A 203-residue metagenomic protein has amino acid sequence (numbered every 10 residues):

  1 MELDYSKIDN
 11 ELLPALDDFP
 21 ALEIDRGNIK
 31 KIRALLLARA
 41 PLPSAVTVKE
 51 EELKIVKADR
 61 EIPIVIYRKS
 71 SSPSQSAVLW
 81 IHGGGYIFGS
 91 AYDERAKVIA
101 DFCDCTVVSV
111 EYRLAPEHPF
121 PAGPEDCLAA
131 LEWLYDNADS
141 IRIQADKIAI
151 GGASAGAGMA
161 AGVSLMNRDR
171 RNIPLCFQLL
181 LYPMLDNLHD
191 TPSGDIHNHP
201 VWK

Functional and structural regions predicted by a protein language model:
M1-K69: A glycine/proline-hinged amphipathic helix-loop "lid/cap" segment that gates access to hydrophobic ligand pockets
S74-G84: Short beta-strand element of the alpha/beta-hydrolase
S90-V110: Short amphipathic alpha-helix adjacent to the substrate-entry channel of hydrolases
E111-A115: Short beta-to-alpha linker loops that shape the active-site pocket of alpha/beta-hydrolase fold enzymes
Y135-I150: Gly/Ser-rich "nucleophile elbow"/oxyanion-hole loop immediately N-terminal to the catalytic nucleophile in hydrolases
A149-G152, L181: Short beta-strand immediately N-terminal to the catalytic nucleophile in serine-hydrolase-like folds
G152, G156, A160: Gly/Ala-rich beta-loop-alpha elbow adjacent to hydrolase catalytic centers
L165, D169-K203: Hydrolase active-site cap/lid region
